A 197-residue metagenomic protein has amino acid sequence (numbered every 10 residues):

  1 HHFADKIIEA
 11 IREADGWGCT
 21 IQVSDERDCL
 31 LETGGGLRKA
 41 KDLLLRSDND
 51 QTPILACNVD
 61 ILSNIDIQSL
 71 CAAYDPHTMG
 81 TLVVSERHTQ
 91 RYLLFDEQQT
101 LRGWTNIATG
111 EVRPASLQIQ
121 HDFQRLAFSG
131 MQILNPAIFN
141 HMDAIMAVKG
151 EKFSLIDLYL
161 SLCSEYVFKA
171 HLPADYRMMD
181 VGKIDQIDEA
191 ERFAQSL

Functional and structural regions predicted by a protein language model:
H1-N58, S69, V148-G150: Conserved N-terminal catalytic core of the sugar/cofactor nucleotidyltransferase
A10, G34, L93-F95, T105: Short, well-ordered secondary-structure micro-motifs
S24-E26, T81-V84, W104: Generic beta-sheet signal
G36-K41, F95-Q98, D185-D188: Short, surface-exposed amphipathic charged segments that create phosphate/polyanion-binding patches used for binding
N49-Q51, H77-M79, Y166: Short, high-confidence coil segments that cap the C-terminus of an alpha-helix and link into the following beta-strand
L55, L62, Q68-D75, R87-H88 (+1 more regions): Catalytic-core segments of class I nucleotidyltransferases/pyrophosphorylases that form NMP-activated intermediates
T81-Q98: Short beta-strand-to-loop element that shapes/binds the nucleotide-sugar donor at the catalytic cleft/hinge
